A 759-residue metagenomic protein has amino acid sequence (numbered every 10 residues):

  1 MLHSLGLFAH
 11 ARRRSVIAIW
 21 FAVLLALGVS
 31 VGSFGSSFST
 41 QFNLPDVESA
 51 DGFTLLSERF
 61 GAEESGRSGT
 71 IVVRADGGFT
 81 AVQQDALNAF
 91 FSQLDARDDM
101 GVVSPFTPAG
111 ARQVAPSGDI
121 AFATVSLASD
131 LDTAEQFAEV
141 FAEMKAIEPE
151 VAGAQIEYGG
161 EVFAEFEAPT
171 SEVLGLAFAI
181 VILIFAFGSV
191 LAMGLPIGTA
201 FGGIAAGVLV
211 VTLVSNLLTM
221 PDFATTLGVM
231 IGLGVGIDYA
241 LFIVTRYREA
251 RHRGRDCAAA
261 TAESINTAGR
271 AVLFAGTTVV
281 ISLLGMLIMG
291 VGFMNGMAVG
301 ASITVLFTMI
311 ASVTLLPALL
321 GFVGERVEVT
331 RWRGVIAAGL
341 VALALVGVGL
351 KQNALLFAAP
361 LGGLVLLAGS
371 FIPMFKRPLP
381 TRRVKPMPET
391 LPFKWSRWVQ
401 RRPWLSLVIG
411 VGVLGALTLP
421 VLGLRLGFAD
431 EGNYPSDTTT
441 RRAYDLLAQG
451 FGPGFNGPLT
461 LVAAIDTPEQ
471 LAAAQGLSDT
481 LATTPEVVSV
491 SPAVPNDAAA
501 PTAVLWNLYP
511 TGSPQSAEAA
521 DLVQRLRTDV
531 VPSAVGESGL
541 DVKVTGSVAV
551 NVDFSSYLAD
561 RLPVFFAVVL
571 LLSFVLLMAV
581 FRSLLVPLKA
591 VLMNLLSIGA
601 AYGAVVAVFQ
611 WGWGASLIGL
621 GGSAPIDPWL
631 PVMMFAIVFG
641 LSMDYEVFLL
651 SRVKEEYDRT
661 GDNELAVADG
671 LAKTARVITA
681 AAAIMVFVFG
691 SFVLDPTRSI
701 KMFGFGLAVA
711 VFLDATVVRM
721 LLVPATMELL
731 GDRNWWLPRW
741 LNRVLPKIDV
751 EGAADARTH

Functional and structural regions predicted by a protein language model:
M1-S36, A128-L426, G539, A549-H759: Membrane-embedded transmembrane helical bundles of large multi-pass transporters/channels
G6, R13-R14, T40-L44, G78-A81: A short N-terminal beta->alpha junction/helix N-cap motif
S36, V72-A75: Glycine-/proline-rich flexible loop or hinge segments
S37-L44, G427-A429: Ser/Thr/Pro/Gly-rich low-complexity linker/stalk segments immediately outside membranes or between
D46-S68, A75-Y158, F428-L617, P625 (+2 more regions): Structured non-transmembrane domains adjacent to transmembrane bundles in polytopic membrane proteins
